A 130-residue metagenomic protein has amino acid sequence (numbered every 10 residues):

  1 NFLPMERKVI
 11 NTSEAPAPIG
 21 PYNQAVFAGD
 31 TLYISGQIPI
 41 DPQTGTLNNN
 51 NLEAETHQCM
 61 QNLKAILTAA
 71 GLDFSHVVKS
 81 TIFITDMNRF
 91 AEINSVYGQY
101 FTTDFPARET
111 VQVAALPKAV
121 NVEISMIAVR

Functional and structural regions predicted by a protein language model:
M5-R130: Short, polar/acidic, helix-capping and beta-turn segments at strand->helix junctions that line the mouths
